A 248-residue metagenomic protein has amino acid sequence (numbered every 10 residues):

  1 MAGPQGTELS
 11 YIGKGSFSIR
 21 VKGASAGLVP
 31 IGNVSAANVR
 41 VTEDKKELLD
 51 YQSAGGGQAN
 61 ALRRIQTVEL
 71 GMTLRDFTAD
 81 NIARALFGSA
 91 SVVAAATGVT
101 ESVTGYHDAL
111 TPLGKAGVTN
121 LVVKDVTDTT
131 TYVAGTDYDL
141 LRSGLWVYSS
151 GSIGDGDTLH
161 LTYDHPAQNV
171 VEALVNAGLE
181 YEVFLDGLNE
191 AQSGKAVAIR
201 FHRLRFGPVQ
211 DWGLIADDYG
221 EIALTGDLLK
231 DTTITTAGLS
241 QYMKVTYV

Functional and structural regions predicted by a protein language model:
A2-R84, D137-Y138, K195-V197, F201-I222: Solvent-exposed edge beta-strands and adjacent loop segments that serve as assembly or binding interfaces
P30, T131-A134, Y148: A sequence-level detector of short linear motifs
T67, G154-T158, G178-E180: Extracellular Ig-like/FN3 beta-sandwich strand-entry sites
E69-T73, H160, E182-F184, A223-D227: Beta-strand secondary-structure signal
T78-R142, D164-I199: Extended beta-strand solenoid/passenger and fiber regions
V126, R142, Y148-I153, V197-V248: Mixed-charge, glycine-accented linear interaction segment located at domain edges/termini
S149-Q168: Small/polar beta-strand repeat architecture
